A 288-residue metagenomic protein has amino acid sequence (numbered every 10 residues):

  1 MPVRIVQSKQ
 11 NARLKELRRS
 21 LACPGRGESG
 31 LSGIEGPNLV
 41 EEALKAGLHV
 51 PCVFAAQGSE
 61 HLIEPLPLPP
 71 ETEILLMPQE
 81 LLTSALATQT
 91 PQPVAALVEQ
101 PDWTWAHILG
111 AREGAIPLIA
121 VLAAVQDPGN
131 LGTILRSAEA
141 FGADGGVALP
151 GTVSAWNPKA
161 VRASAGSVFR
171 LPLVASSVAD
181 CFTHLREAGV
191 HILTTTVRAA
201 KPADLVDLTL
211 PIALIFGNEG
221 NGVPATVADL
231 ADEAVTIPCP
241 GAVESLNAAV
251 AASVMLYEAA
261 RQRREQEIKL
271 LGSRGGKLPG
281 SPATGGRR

Functional and structural regions predicted by a protein language model:
M1-Q89, L271-R288: N-terminal positively charged helical leader segments and presequences
G36, D127-I134, E244-A251: Amphipathic alpha-helical repeat scaffolds
K45, W103-A199: RNA substrate-binding interface of SAM-dependent RNA methyltransferases
F54-S59, E99, A123-A124: Structural motif
M77-P78, A123, L149-P150, P172 (+1 more regions): Short beta->alpha connector loops at strand-helix junctions that form conserved, small/polar/Pro-enriched
A96, S137-F141, A155-S167, A225-G272 (+2 more regions): Structured adenosyl-cofactor binding patch, chiefly the S-adenosyl-L-methionine
L193-V243, N247: Active-site/ligand-binding-proximal alpha/beta "capping" segment
